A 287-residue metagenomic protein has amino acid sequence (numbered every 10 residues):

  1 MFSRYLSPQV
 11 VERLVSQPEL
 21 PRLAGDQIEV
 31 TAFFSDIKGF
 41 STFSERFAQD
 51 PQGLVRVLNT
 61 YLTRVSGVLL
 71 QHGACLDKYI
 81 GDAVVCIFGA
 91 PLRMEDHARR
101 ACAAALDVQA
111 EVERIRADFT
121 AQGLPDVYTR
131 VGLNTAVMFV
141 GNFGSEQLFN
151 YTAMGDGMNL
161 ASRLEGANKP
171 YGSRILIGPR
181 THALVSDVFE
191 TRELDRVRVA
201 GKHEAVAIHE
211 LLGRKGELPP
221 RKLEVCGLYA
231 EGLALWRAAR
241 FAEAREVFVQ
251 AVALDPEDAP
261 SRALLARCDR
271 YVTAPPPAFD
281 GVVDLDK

Functional and structural regions predicted by a protein language model:
M1-I28, E45, Q49: Regulatory cytosolic signal-relay segments
Y5, E29-T42: Catalytic-site or vestigial catalytic-site microsegments of nucleotide-handling domains
S35, V68-R100, R114-M158, A183-S186 (+1 more regions): Catalytic core of nucleotidyl cyclases, primarily class III adenylyl/guanylyl cyclases
S41-S66, L70, D77-K78, C86: Conserved long alpha-helical elements within nucleotide-processing catalytic cores of c-di-GMP signaling and class III
V57-H72, A104-D107, E111-D118, L254: Generic non-transmembrane alpha-helical segments
M138-V140, A167-E243, V249-A251, D255-P277: Cytosolic regulatory/linker segments at or just downstream of nucleotide-handling modules in signal-transduction
P276-K287: Intrinsically disordered, low-complexity, charge-biased linker/tail regions
